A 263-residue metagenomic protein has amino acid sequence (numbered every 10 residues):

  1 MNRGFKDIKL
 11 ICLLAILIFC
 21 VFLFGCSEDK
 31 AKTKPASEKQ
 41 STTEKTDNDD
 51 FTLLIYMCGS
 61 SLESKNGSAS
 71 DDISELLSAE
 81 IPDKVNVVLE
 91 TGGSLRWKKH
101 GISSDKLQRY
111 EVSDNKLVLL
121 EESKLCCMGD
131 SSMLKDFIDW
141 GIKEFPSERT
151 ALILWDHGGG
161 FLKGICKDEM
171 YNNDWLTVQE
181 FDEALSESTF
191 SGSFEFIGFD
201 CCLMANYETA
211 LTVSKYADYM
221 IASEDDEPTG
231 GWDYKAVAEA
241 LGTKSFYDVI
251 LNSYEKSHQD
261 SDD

Functional and structural regions predicted by a protein language model:
N2-C12: Bacterial N-terminal signal peptides that target proteins for export
I11-F19, L152: Sec-dependent N-terminal signal peptides
F22-G25: C-terminal motif of bacterial Sec signal peptides marking the signal peptidase cleavage site
E28: Short, conserved catalytic or interaction motifs in soluble domains
K32-P146: N-terminal extension/subdomain marker
Q40-T46, G158-F161, I165-D263: Terminal, contiguous helix-loop blocks that mediate binding/assembly
T52-M57, N86-T91, T150-L154, E195-F199 (+1 more regions): Structural recognition of the beta-strand scaffold that forms the well-ordered cores of secreted hydrolase catalytic
G141-F161: Active-site groove signature of glycoside hydrolases
